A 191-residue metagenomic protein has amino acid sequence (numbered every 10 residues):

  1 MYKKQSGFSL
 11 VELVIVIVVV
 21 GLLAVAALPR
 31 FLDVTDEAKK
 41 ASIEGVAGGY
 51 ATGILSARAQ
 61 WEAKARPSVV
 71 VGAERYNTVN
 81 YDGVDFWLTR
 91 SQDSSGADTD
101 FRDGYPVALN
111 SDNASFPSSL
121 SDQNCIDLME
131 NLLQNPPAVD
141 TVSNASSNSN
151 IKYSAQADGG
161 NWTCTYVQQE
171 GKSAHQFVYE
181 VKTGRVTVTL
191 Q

Functional and structural regions predicted by a protein language model:
Y2-S42: N-terminal single-pass transmembrane signal-anchor helix
L13, V20, A26, G53-R58 (+1 more regions): C-terminal or internal capping secondary-structure element at the end of a domain, subdomain, or sheet
V20-G21, K40-A41, A51, Y76-N77 (+1 more regions): Alpha-helical interaction segments
A38-P67: Membrane-proximal N-terminal amphipathic helix
R66-N77: Secretome/extracellular-domain signature
R75-Q191: Intrinsically disordered, low-complexity regions enriched in Pro/Ser/Thr/Gly and acidic residues
